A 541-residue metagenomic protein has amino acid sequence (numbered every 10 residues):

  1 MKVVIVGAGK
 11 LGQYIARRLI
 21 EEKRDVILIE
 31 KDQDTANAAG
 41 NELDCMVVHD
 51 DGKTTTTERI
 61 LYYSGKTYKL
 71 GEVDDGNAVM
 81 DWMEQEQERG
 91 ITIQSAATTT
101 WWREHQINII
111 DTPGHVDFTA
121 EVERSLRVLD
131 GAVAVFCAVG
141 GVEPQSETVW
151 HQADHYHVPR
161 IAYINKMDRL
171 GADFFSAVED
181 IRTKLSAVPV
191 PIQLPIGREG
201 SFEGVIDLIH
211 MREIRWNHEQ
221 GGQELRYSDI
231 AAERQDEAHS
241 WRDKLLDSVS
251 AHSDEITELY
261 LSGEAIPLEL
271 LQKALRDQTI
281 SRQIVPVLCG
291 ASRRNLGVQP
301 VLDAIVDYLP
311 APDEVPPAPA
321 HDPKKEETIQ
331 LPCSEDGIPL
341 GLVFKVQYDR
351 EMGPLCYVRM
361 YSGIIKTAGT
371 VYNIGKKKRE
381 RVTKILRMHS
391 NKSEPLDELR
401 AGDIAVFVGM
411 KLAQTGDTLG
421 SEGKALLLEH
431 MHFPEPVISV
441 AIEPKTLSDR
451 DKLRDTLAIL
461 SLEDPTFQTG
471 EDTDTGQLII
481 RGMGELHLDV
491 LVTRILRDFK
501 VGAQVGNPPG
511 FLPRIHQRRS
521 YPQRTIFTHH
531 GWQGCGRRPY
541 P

Functional and structural regions predicted by a protein language model:
M1-T55: Cytosolic regulatory regions of ion transport systems
K53, T57-Y540: Structural and coupling elements of P-loop NTPases
